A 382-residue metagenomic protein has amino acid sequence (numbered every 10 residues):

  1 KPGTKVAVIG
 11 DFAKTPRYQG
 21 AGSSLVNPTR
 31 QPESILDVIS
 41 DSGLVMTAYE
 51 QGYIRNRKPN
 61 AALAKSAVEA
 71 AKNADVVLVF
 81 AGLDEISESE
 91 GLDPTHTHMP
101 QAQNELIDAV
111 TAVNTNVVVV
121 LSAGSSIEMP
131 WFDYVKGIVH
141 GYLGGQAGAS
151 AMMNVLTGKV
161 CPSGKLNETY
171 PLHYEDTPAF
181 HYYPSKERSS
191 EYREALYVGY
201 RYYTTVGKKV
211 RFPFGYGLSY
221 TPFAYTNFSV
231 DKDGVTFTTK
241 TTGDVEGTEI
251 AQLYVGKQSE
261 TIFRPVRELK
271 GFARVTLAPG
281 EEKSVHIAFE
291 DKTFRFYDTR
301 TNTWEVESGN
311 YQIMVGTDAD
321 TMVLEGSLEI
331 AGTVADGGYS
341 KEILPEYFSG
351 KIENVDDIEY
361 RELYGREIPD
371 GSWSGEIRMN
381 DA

Functional and structural regions predicted by a protein language model:
K1-A382: C-terminal non-catalytic regions of proteins with extracellular/luminal or membrane-system context
